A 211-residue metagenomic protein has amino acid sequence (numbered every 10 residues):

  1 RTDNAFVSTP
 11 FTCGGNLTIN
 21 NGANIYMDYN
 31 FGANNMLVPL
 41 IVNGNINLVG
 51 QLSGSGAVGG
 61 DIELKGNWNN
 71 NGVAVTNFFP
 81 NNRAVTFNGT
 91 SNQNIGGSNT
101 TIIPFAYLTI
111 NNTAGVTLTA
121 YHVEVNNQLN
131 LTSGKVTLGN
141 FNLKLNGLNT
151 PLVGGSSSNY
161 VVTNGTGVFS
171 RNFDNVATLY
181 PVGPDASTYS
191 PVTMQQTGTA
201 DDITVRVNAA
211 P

Functional and structural regions predicted by a protein language model:
R1-A210: Extracellular beta-strand-rich, repetitive "passenger/adhesive" scaffolds that bind or process carbohydrates
